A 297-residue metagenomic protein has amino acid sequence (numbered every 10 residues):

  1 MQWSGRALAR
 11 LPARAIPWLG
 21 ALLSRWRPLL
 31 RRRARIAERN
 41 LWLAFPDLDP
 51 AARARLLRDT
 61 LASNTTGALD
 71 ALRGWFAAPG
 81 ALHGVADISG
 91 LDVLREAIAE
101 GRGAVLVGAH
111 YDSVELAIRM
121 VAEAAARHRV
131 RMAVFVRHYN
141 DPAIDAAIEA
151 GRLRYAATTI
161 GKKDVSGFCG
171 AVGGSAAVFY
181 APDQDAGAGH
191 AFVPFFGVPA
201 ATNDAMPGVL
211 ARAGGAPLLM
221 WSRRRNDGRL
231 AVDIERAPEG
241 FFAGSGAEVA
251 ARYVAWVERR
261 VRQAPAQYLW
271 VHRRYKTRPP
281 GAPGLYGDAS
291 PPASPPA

Functional and structural regions predicted by a protein language model:
M1-G108, S113, D145-A150, A156 (+1 more regions): Membrane-anchoring hydrophobic helices of lipid-metabolizing enzymes
S4, E38, I118, I148 (+3 more regions): Generic structural marker for isolated residues within well-ordered, non-membrane alpha-helices of soluble domains
L11, A44-L48, A125, A156 (+3 more regions): A broad structural signal for alpha-helix termini and local helix breaks/kinks
R25, A81, F135-V136, Y155 (+2 more regions): Short, contiguous strand/loop micro-motifs
R35-I36, H138-P142, A200-T202: Active-site metal-coordination segments of metallo-dependent hydrolases
R55-R58, E96-I98, E123, K162-A297: Non-catalytic C-terminal accessory region of glycerolipid acyltransferases and related lyso-lipid remodeling enzymes
A86, A104, M132-A133, V178 (+2 more regions): A broad, low-specificity signal marking well-ordered, structured residues that form hydrophobic/aromatic
E100-K162, A188-A191: Catalytic core of membrane glycerolipid acyltransferases/transacylases, capturing the structured, soluble-facing
